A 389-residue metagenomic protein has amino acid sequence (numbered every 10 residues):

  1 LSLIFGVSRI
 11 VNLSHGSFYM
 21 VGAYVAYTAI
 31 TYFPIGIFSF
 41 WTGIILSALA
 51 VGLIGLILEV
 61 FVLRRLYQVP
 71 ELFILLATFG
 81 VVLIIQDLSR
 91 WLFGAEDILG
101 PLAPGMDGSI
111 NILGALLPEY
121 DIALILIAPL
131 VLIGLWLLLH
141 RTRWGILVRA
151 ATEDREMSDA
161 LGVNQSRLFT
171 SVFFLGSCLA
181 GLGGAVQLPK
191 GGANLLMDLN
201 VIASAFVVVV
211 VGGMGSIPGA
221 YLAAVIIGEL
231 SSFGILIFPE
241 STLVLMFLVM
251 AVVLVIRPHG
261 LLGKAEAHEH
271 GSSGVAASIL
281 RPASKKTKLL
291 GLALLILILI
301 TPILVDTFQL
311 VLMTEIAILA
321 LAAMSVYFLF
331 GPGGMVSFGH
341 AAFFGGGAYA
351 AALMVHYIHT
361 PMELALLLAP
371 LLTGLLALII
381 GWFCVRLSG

Functional and structural regions predicted by a protein language model:
L1-T31, I57-F73, V209-I217, P302-I358 (+1 more regions): Single transmembrane alpha-helix segments in multi-pass membrane proteins
V11, V25, F33, I37-I44 (+7 more regions): Membrane-interfacial amphipathic/re-entrant helices at transmembrane-helix boundaries
S17-V21, L66-R90, D198-V210, I226 (+4 more regions): Pore- or pathway-lining transmembrane helices of multi-pass membrane proteins that form conduits for solutes/ions
I35-V81, L88, L222-I227, L254-P258 (+1 more regions): Alpha-helical transmembrane segments within multi-pass membrane transporters and channels
L49-L53, I57, T78-E96, D121-I122 (+4 more regions): Mid-bilayer segments of alpha-helical transmembrane spans in multi-pass integral membrane proteins that mediate
F61, L92, E96-D97, E153-A160 (+2 more regions): Cytosolic-side transmembrane-helix boundaries in multi-pass membrane proteins
L116-A193, I217-L222, K286: Helix-loop-helix "hairpin" substructures at the membrane interface of multi-pass membrane proteins
L117, L138-R143, F169-G215, S231-V244 (+4 more regions): Inter-helical junctions in multi-pass inner-membrane proteins, predominant in energy-converting antiporter-like
